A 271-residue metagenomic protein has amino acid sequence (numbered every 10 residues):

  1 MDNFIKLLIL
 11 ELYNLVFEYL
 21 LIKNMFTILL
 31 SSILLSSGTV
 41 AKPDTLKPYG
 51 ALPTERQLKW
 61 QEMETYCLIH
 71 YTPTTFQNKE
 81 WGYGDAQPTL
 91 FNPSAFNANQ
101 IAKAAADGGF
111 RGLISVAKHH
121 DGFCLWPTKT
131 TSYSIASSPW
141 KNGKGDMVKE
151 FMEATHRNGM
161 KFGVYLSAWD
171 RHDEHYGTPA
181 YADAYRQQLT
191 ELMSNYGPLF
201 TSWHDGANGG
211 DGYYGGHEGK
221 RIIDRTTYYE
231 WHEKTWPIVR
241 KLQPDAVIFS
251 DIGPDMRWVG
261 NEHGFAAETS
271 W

Functional and structural regions predicted by a protein language model:
F4-K42: Bacterial Sec-dependent N-terminal signal peptides
K42-W271: Mature catalytic domains of secreted/periplasmic carbohydrate-active enzymes
